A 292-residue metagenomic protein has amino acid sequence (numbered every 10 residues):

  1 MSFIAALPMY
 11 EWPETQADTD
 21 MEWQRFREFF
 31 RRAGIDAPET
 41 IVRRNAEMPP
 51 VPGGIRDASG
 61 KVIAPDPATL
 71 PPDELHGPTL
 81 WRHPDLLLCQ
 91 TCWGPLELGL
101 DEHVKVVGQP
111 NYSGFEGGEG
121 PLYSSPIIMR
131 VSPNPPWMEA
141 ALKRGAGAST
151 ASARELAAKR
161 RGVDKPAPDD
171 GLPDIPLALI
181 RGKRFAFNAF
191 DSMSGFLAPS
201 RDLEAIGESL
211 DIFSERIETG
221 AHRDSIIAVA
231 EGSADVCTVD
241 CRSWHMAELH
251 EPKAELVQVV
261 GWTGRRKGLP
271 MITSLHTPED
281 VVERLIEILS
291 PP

Functional and structural regions predicted by a protein language model:
M1-K105, Q109-L122, P135-D174, A178: N-terminal hydrophobic or amphipathic helices and topogenic motifs
T91-D101, A205, A230-E231, D235-E255: A ligand-binding cleft/hinge motif common to bilobed small-molecule-binding domains
W93, G118-E119, R130-P135, N188-F196: Short coil/turn segments
G108-S113, Y123-S124, E251-E287: Periplasmic-binding protein-like
M138-A141, F196-R201, A228-A230, L249-H250 (+1 more regions): A short secondary-structure junction signal
R181-C241: Ligand/cofactor pocket segment of small-molecule handling proteins
P291-P292: Periplasmic-binding protein-like
